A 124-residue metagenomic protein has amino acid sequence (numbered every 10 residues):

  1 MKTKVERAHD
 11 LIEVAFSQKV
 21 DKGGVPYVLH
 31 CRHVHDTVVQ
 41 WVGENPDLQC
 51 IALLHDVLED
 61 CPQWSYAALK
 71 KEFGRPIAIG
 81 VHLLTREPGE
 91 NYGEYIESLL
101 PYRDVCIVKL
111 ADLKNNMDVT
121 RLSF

Functional and structural regions predicted by a protein language model:
M1-F124: Active-site helical microenvironments for divalent-metal-assisted chemistry
